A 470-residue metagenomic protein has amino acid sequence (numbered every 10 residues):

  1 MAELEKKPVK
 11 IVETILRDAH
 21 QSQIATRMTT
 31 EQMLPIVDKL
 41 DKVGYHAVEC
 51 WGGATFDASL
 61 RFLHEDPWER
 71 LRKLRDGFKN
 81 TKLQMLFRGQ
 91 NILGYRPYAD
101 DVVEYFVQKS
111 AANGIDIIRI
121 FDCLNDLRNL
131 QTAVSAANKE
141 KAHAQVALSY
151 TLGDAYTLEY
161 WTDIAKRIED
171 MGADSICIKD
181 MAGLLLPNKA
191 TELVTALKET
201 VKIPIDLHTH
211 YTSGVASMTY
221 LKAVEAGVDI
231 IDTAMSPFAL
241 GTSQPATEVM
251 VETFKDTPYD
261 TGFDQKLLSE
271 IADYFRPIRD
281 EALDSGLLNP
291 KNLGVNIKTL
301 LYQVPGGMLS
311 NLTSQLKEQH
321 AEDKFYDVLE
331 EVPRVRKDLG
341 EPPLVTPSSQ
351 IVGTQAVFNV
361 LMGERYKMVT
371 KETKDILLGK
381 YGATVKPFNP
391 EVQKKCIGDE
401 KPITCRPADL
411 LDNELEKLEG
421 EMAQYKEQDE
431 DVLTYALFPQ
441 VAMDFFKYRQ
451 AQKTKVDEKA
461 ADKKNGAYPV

Functional and structural regions predicted by a protein language model:
M1-I24, L71, D76: N-terminal amphipathic alpha-helix/helix-capping segment at the start of soluble metabolic enzymes
I11, A19, L40, I120 (+4 more regions): Conserved, mostly hydrophobic/aromatic
D41-S59, N289-T299, Q303-V470: Terminal or standalone catalytic/regulatory effector modules within metabolic enzymes and repeat proteins
A47, G52-E169, I176, G183-P187: Active-site beta->alpha loop and helix N-cap motifs at the rims of alpha/beta catalytic domains
I120-C123, D180, A226-S243: Glycine-rich phosphate-binding active-site loops on the catalytic face of alpha/beta enzymes
Y156-I168, S213-D229: Catalytic cores of alpha/beta
A239-T261: C-terminal helical cap(s) of enzyme catalytic domains, especially alpha/beta-barrels
